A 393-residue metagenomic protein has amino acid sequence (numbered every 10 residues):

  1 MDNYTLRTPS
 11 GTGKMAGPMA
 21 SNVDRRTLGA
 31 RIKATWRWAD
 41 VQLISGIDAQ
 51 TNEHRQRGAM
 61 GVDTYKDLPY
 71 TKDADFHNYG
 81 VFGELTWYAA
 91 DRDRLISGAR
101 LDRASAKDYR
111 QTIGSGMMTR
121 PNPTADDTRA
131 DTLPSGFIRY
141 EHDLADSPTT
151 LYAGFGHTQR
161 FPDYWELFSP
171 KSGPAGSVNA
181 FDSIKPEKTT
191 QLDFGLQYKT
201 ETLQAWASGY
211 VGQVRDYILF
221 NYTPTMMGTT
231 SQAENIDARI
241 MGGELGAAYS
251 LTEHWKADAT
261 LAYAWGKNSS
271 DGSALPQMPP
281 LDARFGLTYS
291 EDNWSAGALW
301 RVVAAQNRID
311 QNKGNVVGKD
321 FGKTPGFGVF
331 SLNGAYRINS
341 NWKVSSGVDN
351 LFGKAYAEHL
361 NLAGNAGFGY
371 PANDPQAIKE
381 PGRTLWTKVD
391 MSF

Functional and structural regions predicted by a protein language model:
M1-N3, W38-D40, A49-R55, L101-K107 (+11 more regions): Transmembrane beta-strands of outer-membrane beta-barrel pores
M1-R120, A125-D126, L133, F137-A145 (+4 more regions): Face-selective signature of the C-terminal outer-membrane beta-barrel domain
N3-M15, R55-T64, K107-G116, Y164-P170 (+5 more regions): Outer-membrane beta-barrel translocator domains and adjoining extracellular loop/strand segments of Gram-negative
V23, A74-F76, T124-R139, D143-D146 (+7 more regions): Outer-membrane beta-barrel signature, preferentially recognizing the C-terminal barrel domain of Gram-negative
A30-W36, V81-W87, I138-H142, F194-Y198 (+7 more regions): Residues on the lipid-exposed face of transmembrane beta-strands in outer-membrane beta-barrel proteins
R37-V41, A90-R92, L144-T149, T189 (+7 more regions): Outer-membrane beta-barrel channels and translocator barrels
Y88-L95, R103-A104, Q204-A205, G209-V214 (+3 more regions): Gram-negative outer-membrane beta-barrel transporters
Q159-R160, Q213-R215, V302-Q311, A335-F393: C-terminal beta-signal and adjacent terminal beta-strands/loops of Gram-negative outer-membrane beta-barrel proteins
